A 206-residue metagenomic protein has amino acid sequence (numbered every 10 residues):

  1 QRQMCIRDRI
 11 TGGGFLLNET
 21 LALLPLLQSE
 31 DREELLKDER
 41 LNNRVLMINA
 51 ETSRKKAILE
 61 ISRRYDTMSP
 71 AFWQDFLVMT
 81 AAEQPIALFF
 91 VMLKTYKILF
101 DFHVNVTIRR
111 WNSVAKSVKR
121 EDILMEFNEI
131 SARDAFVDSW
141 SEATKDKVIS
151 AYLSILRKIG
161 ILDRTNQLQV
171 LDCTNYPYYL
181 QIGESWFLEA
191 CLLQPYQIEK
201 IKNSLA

Functional and structural regions predicted by a protein language model:
R2-C5: Short, small-residue-biased leader/transition segments that mark boundaries at the very start of proteins
I10-G13, L17, L26, L93 (+3 more regions): Leucine-rich, amphipathic alpha-helical/linker segments
E19-D75: N-terminal interaction modules that seed assembly of large macromolecular complexes
S29, A115-V118: Short capping segments at the starts of secondary-structure elements
A50, N128-V148: Short, positively charged loop/turn segments that connect secondary-structure elements
A87-F90, K94-K116: Positively charged, polyanion-binding regions of nucleic-acid-associated proteins
S141-A206: Accessory, usually C-terminal, subdomains that scaffold auxiliary metal cofactors
